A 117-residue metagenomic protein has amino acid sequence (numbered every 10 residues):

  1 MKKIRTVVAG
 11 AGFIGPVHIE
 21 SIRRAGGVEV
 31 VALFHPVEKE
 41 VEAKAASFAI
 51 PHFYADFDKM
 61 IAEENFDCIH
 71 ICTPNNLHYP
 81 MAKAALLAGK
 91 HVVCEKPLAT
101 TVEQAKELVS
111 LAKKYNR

Functional and structural regions predicted by a protein language model:
M1-F48: N-terminal Rossmann-like dinucleotide-binding module
R5, E29-V30, N65-C68, K90-H91 (+1 more regions): Structural signature of beta-strand start/N-cap positions in the alpha/beta core of ABC transporter nucleotide-binding
A25, A88, K114-Y115: Structured helix-beta-strand junction loops
P51-L111: Beta-loop-alpha module in the N-terminal Rossmann-like domain of NAD(P)-dependent dehydrogenases, especially those
